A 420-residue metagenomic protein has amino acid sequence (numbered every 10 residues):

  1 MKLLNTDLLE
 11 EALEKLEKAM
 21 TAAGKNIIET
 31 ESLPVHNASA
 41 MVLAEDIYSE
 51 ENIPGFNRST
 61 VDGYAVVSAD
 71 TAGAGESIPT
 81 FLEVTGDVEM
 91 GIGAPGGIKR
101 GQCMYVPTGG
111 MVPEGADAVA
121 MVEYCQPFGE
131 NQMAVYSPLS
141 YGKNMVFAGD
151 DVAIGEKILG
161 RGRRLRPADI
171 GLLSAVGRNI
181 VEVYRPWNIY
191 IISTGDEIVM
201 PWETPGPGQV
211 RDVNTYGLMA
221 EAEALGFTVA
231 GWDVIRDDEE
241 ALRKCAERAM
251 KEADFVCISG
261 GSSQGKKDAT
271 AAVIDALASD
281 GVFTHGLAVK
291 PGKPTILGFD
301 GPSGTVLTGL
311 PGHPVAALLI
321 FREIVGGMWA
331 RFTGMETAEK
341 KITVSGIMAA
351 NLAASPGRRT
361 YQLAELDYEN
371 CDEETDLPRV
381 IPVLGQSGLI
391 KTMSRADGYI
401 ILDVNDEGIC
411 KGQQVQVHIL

Functional and structural regions predicted by a protein language model:
M1-E10, N179-L310, P314-I320: Helix-rich terminal scaffold detector
K2-L4, Y64-G231, R236, L384: Short, glycine/charged-enriched hinge/interface segments at domain edges or termini
T6-A74: Intrinsically disordered, low-complexity, positively charged segments
L13, K25-H36, A40, E45 (+3 more regions): Flexible glycine/proline-rich
L16, G63, G155, I191 (+4 more regions): Residue-level signal for inorganic ion chemistry
E17, D62, V122-E123, G149 (+11 more regions): Predominant activation on well-ordered alpha-helical scaffold segments within soluble catalytic domains
E17-G24, D46, V112, E156-G162 (+9 more regions): Structural signal for hydrophobic packing residues in well-ordered secondary-structure cores of soluble enzyme domains
N57-S59, A74-S77, P95-K99, V112-E114 (+13 more regions): Solvent-exposed alpha-helices and their adjacent loops that cap or buttress functional pockets in soluble metabolic
